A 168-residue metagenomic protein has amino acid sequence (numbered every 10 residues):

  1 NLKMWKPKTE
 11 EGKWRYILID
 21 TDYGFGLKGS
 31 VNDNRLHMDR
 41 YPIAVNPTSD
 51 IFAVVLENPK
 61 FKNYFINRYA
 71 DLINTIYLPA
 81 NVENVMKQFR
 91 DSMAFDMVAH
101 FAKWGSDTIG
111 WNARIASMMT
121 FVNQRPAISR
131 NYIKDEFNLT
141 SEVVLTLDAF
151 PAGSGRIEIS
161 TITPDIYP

Functional and structural regions predicted by a protein language model:
N1-D148, A152: Middle-to-C-terminal accessory/interaction subdomains
G153-I157: Small-residue (G/S/T/A) turn/hinge positions that recur once per unit in extracellular repeat modules
I159-P168: Short, solvent-exposed S/T- and G/P-enriched segments that are highly enriched in secreted/extracellular and lumenal
